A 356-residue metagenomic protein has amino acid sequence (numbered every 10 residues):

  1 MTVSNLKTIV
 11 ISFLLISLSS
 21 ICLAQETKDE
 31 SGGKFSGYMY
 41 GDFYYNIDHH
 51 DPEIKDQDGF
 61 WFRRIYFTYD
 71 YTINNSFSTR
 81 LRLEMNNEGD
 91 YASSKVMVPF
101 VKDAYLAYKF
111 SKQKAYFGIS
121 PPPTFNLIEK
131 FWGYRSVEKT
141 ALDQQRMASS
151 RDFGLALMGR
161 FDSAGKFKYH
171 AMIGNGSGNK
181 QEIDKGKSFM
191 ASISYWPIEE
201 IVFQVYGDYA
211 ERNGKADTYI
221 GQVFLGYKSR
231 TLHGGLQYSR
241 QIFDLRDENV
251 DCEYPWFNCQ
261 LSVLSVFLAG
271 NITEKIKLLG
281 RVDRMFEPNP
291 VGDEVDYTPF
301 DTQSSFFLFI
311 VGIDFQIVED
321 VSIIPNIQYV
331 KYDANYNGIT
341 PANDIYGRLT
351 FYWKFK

Functional and structural regions predicted by a protein language model:
M1-T27: Bacterial Sec-dependent N-terminal signal peptides
M1-V3, Q145, Q181, I339: A general boundary/transition motif marking the beginning of the first structured unit of a protein
L6-K7, W61, S304-S305: Short hydrophobic/aromatic segments of transmembrane alpha-helices and their interfaces
T8, E26-D29, V223, I317: Intrinsic disorder/low-complexity segments enriched in polar/small residues
T27-D48, K55-G178, K185-M190, S194-F203 (+3 more regions): Outer membrane beta-barrel
Y40, Y45-K55, Y91-S94, Y105-K109 (+4 more regions): Outer-membrane beta-barrel pore domains
E182-I183, G214: Alpha-helix N-cap/helix-start motif
